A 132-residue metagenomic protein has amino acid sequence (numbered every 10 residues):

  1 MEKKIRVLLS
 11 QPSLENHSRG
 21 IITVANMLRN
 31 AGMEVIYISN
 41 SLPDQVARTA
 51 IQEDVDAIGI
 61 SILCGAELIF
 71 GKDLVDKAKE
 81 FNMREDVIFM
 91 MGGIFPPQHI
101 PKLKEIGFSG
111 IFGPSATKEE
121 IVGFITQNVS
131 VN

Functional and structural regions predicted by a protein language model:
M1-I38, V131: ATP-dependent carboxylate/acyl-activation modules
I21-T126: Cofactor-cradling patches in redox/metallo enzymes
